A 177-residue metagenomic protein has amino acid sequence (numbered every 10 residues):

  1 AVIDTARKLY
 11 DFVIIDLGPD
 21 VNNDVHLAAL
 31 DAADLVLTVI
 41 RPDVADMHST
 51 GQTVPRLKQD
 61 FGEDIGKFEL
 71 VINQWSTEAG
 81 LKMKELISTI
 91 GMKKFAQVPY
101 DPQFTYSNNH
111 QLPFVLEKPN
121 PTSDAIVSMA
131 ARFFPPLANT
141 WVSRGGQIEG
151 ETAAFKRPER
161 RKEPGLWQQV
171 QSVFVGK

Functional and structural regions predicted by a protein language model:
V2-K8, F12, L17-K93, Q97-Y100: Conserved catalytic-core segment of NTP-binding enzymes
K58-K177: C-terminal lobe/tail of nucleotide-utilizing enzymes
